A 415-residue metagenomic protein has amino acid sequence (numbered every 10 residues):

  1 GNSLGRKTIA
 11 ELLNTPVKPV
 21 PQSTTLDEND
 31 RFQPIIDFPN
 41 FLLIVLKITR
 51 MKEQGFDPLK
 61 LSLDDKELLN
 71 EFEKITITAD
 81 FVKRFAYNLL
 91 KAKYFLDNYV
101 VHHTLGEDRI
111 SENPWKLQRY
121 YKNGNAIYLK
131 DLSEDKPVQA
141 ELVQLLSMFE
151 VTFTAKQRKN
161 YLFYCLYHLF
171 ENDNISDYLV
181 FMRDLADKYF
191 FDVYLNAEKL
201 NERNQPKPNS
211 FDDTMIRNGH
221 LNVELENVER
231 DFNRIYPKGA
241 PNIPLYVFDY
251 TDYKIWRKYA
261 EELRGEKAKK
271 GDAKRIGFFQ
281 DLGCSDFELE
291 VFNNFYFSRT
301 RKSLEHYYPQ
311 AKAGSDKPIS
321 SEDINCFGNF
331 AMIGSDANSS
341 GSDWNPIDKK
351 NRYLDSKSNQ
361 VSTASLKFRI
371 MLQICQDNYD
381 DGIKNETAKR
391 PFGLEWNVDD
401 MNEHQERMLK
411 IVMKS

Functional and structural regions predicted by a protein language model:
G1-S415: Flexible coil/loop and intrinsically disordered segments
